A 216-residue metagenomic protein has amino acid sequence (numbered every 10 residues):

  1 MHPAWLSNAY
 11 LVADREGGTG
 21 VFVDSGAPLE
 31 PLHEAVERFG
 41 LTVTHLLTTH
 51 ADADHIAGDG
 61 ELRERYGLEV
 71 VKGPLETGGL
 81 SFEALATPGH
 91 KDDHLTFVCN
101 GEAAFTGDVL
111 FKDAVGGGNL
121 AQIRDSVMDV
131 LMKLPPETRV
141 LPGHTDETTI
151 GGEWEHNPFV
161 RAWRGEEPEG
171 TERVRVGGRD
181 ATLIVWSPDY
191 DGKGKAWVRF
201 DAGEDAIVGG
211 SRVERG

Functional and structural regions predicted by a protein language model:
M1-F39, T96-G107, D113: Conserved beta-strand hairpin/beta-sheet module of binuclear metal-dependent hydrolase folds, prominently
L11, L75-C99, A104: Core dinuclear metal-dependent hydrolase active-site scaffold
V12, D24, H50, T87-H90 (+4 more regions): Divalent metal-coordination and catalytic microenvironments
G18-V21, T42-H45, E137-T138: Short active-site oxyanion
A27-G73: Active-site metal-binding motif and surrounding structural segment of the metallo-beta-lactamase
P28-E30, A51-A57, D92-H94, F111-A114 (+1 more regions): Active-site environment of divalent metal-dependent phosphoester hydrolases
F111-A121, E155-F159: Active-site-proximal segments of metal-dependent phosphoesterases and phosphodiesterases across multiple
D125-V140, T145-G216: Accessory terminal helices/loops
